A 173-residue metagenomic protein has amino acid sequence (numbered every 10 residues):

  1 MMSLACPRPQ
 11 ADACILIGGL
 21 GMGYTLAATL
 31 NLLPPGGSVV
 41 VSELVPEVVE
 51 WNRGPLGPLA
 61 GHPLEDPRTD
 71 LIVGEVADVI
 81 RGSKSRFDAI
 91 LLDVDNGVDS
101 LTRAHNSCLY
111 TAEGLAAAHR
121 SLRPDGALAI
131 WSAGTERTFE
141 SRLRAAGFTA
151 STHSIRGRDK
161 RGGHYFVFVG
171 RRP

Functional and structural regions predicted by a protein language model:
M2-L122, I130-A133, A146, S151-G162 (+1 more regions): The AdoMet/dcAdoMet-binding core of the Class I SAM-like
G126: Glycine-centered, phosphate/nucleic-acid-interacting loop/turn motifs that mediate DNA/RNA or nucleotide
E136: A short, aromatic/hydrophobic, helix- or strand-capping loop or linear motif that either lines the entrance/gate
F139-R142: Rossmann-fold NAD(P)-binding glycine/threonine-rich loop
G170-P173: C-terminal beta-strand of the catalytic ATP-binding
